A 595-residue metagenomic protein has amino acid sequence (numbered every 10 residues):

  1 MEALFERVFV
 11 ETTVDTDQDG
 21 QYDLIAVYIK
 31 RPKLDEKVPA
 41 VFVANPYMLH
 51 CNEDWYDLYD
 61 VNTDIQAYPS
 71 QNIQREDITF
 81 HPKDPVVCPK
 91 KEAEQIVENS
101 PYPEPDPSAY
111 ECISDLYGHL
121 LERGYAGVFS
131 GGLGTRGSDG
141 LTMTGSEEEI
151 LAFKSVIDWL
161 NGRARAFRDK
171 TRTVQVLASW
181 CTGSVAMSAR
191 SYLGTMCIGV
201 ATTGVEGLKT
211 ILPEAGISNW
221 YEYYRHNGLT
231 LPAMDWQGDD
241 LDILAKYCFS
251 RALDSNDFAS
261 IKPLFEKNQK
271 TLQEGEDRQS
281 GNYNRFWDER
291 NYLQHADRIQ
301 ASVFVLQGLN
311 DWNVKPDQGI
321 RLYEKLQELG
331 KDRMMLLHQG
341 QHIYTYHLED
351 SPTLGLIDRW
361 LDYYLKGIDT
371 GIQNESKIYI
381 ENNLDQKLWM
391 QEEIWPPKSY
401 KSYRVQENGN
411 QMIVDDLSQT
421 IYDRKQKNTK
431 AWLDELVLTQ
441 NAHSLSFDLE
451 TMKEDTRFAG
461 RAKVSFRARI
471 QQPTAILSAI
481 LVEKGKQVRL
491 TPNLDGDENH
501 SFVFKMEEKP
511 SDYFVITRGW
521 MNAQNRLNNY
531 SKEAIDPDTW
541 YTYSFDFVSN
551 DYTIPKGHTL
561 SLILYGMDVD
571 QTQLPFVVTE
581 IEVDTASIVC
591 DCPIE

Functional and structural regions predicted by a protein language model:
M1-V87, P103-P105, I113-L116, A126 (+1 more regions): Catalytic-loop region of hydrolases
G20-Y22, H50-G118, E122, G137 (+5 more regions): Accessory cap/linker subdomain of secreted extracellular hydrolases
L34-K37, L141-E148, S155-A186, S191: Gly/Ser-rich "nucleophile elbow"/oxyanion-hole loop immediately N-terminal to the catalytic nucleophile in hydrolases
A40, L121-V128, M334: A fold-wide structural signal in alpha/beta-hydrolase
I299, V305-Q307, D311: Short beta-strand/loop motif that positions the catalytic acidic residue of the alpha/beta-hydrolase fold
W312-Q318: Conserved alpha/beta-hydrolase "acid-adjacent" motif
Q327-I343: Catalytic histidine neighborhood in serine/cysteine hydrolases with alpha/beta-hydrolase-type architecture
H347, S351-E595: C-terminal, loop-rich substrate-recognition/catalytic regions characterized by aromatic stacking residues
